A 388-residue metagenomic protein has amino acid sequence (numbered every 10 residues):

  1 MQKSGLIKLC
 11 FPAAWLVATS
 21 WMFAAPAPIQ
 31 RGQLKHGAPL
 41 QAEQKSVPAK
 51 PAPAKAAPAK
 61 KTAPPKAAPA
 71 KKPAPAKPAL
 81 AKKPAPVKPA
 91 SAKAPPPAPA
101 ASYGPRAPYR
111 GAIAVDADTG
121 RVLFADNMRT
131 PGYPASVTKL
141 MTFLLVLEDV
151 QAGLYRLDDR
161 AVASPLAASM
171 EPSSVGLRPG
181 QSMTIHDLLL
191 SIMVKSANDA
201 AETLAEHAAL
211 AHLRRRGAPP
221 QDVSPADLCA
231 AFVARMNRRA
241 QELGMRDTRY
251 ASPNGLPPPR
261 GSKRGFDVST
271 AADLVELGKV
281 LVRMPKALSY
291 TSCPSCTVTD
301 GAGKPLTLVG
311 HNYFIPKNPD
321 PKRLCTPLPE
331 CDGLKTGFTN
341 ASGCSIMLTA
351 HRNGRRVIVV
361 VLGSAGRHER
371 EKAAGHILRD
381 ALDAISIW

Functional and structural regions predicted by a protein language model:
Q2-A27: Sec-dependent N-terminal signal peptides
A27-L40, K45, A98-A100, P105-Y109 (+2 more regions): Penicillin-recognizing serine hydrolase domain
P28-G37, E43-K50, K55, K60-K61 (+5 more regions): Beta-lactamase-like hydrolase cores
G120, V137-V146, A161, I192 (+5 more regions): Residue-level preference for non-acidic, small/hydrophobic
R121-R129, M183-I185, L328-C331: Glycine/charged-rich beta-loop-alpha catalytic/anionic-binding loops adjacent to active sites
T130, S169-S174, P253-G261: Surface-exposed aromatic
E148-L166, A287-C293: Short, well-structured active-site flanking segments
A168-V194: Signal peptide-directed extracytoplasmic domains
